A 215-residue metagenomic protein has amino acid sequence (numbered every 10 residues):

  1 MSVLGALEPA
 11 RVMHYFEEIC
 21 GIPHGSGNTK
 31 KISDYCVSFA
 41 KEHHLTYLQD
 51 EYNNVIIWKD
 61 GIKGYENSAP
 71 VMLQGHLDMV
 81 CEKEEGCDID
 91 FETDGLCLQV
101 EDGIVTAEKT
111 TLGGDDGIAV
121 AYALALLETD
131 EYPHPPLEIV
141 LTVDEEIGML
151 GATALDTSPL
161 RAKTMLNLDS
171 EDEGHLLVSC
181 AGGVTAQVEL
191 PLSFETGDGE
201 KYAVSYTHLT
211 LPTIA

Functional and structural regions predicted by a protein language model:
V3-G103: Acidic/His- and Gly-rich active-site-bordering loop/insert found across diverse amide/peptide-bond hydrolases
E17, G21-G25, K41, L45 (+4 more regions): Generic secondary-structure signature for well-ordered alpha-helical cores
I22, S26, T106-D115, H175-V178 (+1 more regions): Flexible, glycine/proline-enriched loop segments at strand-loop-helix junctions that form or flank small-ligand binding
Y65-I147, A152-K163: Active-site metal-coordination/substrate-binding segment of hydrolases, especially metallo-dependent peptidases
M79, S170-D172, T213: Short, glycine/acidic-enriched loop or turn micro-motifs at the edges of active sites
P136-Y206: Fold-level recognition of mixed alpha/beta catalytic cores in primary-metabolism enzymes, strongest
T207-T213: Conserved small/polar residues in nucleotide/adenosyl-binding loops
